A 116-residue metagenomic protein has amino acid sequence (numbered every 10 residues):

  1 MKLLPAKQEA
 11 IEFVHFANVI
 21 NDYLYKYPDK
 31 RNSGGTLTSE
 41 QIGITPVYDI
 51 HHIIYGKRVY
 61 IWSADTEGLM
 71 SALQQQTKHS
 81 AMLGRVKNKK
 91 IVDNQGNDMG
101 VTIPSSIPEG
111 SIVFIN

Functional and structural regions predicted by a protein language model:
M1-K2: C-terminal juxtamembrane segment of a hydrophobic transmembrane alpha-helix
A6-R31: N-terminal alpha-helical signal peptides/signal-anchor transmembrane segments
Y25-G84: Extracellular/periplasmic head regions of type IV pilus-like filament subunits
I61-N116: Short, surface-exposed interaction loops/tails
